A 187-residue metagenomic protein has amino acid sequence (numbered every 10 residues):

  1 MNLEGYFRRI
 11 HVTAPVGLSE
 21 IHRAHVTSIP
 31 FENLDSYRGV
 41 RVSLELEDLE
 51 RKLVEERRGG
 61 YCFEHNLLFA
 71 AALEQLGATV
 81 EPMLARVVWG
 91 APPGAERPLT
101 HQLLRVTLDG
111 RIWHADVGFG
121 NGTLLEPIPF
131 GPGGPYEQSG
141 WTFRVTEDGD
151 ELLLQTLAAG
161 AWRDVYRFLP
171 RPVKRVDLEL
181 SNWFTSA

Functional and structural regions predicted by a protein language model:
M1-R57: Secondary-structure boundary elements
A14, A24-V26, R97, L108 (+3 more regions): A generic structural signal for short, non-catalytic loop/turn and secondary-structure boundary residues
V26, V54, R58, A70-E74 (+1 more regions): Generic short alpha-helical segment signal, independent of protein family or function, capturing local helix propensity
N33, V117, T156: Pocket-edge structural micro-motifs
L67, A71-R144: Hydrophobic/aromatic-rich core segments of domains that either
E147-A187: Acidic/His-leaning functional-site neighborhoods
